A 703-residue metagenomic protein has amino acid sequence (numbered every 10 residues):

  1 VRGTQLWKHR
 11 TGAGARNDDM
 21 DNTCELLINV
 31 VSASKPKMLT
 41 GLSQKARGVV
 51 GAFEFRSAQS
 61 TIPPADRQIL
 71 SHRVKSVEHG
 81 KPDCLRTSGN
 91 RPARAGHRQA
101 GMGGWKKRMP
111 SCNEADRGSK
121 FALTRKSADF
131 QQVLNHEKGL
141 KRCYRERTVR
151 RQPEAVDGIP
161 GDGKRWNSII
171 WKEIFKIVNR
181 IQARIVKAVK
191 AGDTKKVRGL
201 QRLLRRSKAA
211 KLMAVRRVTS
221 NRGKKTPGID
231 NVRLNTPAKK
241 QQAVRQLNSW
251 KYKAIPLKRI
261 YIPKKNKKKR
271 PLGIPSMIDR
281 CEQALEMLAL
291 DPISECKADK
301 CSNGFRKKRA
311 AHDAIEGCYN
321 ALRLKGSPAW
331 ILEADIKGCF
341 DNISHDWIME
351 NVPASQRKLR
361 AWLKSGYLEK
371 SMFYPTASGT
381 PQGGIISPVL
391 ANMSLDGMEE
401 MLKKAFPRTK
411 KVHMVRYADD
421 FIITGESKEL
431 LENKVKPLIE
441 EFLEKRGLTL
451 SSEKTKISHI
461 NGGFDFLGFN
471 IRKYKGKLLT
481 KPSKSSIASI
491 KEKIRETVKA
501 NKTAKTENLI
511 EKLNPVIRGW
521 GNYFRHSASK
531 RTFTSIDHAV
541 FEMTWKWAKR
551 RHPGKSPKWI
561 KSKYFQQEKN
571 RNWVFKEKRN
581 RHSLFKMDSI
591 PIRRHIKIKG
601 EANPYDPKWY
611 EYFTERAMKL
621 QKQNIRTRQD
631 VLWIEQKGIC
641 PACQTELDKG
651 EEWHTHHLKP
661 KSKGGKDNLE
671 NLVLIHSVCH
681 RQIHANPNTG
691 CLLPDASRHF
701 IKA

Functional and structural regions predicted by a protein language model:
R2-Q241: Non-catalytic, polymerase-adjacent accessory regions of viral genome-replication enzymes
T23, R446-E511, P515-G519: A conserved non-catalytic segment of reverse transcriptases and RNA-directed RNA polymerases corresponding to the late
A46, D66-L70, K505, L509-K555 (+1 more regions): Non-catalytic, peripheral interaction segments enriched in hydrophobic/basic residues
Q246, W250, K297-C301, R306-R309 (+2 more regions): Conserved polymerase palm-domain catalytic core
A539-M543, A548-N624: Extended C-terminal regions of large enzymes
Q623-W653, V673-V678: Short cysteine-rich loop/turn motifs with clustered Cys
T645-S677, P687-D695: Histidine-centered nuclease catalytic patch
